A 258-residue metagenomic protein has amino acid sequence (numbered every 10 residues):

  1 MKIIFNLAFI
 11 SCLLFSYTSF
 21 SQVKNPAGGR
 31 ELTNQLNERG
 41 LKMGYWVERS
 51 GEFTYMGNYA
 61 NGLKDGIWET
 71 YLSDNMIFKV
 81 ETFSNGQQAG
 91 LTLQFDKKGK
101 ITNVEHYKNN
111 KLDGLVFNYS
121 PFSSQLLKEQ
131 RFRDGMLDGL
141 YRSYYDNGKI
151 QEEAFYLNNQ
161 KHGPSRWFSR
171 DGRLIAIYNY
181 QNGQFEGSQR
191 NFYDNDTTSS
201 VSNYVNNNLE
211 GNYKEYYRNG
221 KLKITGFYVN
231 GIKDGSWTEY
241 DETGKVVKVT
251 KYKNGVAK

Functional and structural regions predicted by a protein language model:
M1-A27: Bacterial Sec-dependent N-terminal signal peptides
F20-K258: Glycine/tyrosine- and acidic-biased, solvent-exposed loop/turn segments at the edges of beta-strands
